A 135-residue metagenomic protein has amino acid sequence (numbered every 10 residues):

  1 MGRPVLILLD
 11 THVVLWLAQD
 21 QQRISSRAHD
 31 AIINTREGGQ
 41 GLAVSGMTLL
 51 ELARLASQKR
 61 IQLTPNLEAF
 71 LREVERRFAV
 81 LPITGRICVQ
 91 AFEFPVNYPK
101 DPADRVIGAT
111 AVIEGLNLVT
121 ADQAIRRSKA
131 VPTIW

Functional and structural regions predicted by a protein language model:
M1-V44, Q58-R72, E114, A124 (+1 more regions): Short, well-structured N-terminal submotif of metal-dependent ribonuclease cores
V13, T48, I87, I107 (+1 more regions): Alpha-helix capping/helix-boundary segments
V44-S45, I83: Short glycine/serine/threonine-enriched helix-capping/active-site loop that flanks the nucleotide-sugar donor pocket
L52: Phosphate/NTP-binding elements of NTP-utilizing enzymes
T64, E75-A121: Active-site neighborhoods of divalent-metal-dependent phosphate/nucleic-acid chemistry enzymes
L81-P82, T133-W135: Short acidic-hydrophobic, aromatic-tinged amphipathic segments that line or gate anion-handling sites
F92-F94, K129, I134: Phosphate-binding/catalytic loops
